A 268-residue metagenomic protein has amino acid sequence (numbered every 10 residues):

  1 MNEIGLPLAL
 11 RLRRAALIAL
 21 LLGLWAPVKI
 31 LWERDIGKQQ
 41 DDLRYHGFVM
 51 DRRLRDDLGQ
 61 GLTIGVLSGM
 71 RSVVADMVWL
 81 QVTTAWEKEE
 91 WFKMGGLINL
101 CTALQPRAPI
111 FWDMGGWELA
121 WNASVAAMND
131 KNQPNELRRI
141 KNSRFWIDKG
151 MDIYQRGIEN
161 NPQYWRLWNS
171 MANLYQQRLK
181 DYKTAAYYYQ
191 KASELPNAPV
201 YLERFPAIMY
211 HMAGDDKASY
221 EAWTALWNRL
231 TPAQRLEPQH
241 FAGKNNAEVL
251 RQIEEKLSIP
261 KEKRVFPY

Functional and structural regions predicted by a protein language model:
M1-A9: N-terminal Lys/Arg-rich, disordered targeting/topogenic segments
R13-L31: Hydrophobic membrane-insertion alpha-helices, especially the h-region of bacterial N-terminal signal peptides
L31-Y164, N169-R178, Y182-E194, R204-F205 (+1 more regions): Short coil/linker segments at helix-helix boundaries
P109-W112, W165-R166, P196-F205, N228-A242: Boundary/linker segments of alpha-helical solenoid repeat arrays
A186, P199, E203-R204, Y220-W223: Short amphipathic alpha-helical surface patches that serve as generic macromolecular interface elements
M209-M212, D216-Y268: Terminal, low-structured helical/coil segments at or just beyond the last alpha-helical repeat
